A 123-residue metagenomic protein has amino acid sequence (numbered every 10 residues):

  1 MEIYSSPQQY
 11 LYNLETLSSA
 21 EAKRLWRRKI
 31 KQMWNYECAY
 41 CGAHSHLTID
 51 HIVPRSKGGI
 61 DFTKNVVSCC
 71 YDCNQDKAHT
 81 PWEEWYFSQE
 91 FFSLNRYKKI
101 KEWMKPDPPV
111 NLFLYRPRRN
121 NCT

Functional and structural regions predicted by a protein language model:
M1-R24, N95-T123: A boundary/linker detector
Q8, Y12-T16, I30-K31, T48 (+1 more regions): A generic structural signal for ordered alpha-helices
L17, L25-R28, V53, K57 (+1 more regions): A general structural-boundary detector
A20-T48, C70: Short cysteine-rich loop/turn motifs with clustered Cys
A22, I30, A78-P81, K99: Acidic, low-complexity intrinsically disordered regions
A39-S68, K77-F87: Histidine-centered nuclease catalytic patch
K57-D72, Q89-M104: Short microdomains enriched in Cys/His and/or Lys/Arg
N74-F91, W103-N111: Low-complexity, flexible helical/coil segments
